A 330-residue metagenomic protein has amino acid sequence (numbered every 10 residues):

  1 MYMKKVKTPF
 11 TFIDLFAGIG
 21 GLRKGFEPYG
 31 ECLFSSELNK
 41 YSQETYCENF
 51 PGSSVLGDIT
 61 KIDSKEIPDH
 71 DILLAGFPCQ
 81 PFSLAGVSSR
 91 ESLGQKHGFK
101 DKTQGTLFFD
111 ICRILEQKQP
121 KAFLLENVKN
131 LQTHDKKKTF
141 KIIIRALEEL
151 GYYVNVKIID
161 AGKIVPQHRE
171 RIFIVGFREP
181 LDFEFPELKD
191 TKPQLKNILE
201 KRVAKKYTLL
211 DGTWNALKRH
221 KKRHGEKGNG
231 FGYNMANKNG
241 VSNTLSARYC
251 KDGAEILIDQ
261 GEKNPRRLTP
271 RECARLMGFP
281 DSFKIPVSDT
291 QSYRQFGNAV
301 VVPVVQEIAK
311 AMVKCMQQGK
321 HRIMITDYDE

Functional and structural regions predicted by a protein language model:
T11-I13: Conserved beta-strand elements of the Class I
L15-I19: Class I SAM-dependent methyltransferase "Motif I" SAM/SAH-binding loop
C32-F34: Short beta-strand element of Class I
N39: Conserved SAM/SAH-binding beta-strand->alpha-helix loop
E44-I67: S-adenosyl-L-methionine
I62-I72, L84-C250: Class I S-adenosyl-L-methionine
L209-E330: C-terminal target-recognition/interaction regions appended to catalytic cores
